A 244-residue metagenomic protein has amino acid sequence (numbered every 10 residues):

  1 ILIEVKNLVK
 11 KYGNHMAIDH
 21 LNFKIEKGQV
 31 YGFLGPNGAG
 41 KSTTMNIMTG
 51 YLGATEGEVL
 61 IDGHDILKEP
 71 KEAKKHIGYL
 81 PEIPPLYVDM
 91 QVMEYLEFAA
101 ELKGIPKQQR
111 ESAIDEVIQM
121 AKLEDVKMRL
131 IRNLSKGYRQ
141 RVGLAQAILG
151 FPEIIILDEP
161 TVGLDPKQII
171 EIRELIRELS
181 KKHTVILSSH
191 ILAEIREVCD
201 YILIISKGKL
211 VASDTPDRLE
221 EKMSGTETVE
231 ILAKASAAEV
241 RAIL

Functional and structural regions predicted by a protein language model:
G57-K68, E72-A73, I77: Conserved ABC transporter NBD signature motif
E97, E101, Q108-V126: Conserved ABC ATPase "signature" region
L130-L134: Conserved ABC ATPase signature
I155-E159: Catalytic Walker B motif of ABC-type/P-loop ATPase nucleotide-binding domains
R173-L244: ABC transporter nucleotide-binding domain
